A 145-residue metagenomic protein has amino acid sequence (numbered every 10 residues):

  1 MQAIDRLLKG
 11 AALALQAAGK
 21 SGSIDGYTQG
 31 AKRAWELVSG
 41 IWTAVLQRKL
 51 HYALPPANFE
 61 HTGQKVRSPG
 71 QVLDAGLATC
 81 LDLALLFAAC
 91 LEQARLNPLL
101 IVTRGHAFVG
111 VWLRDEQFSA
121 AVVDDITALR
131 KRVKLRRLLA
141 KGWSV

Functional and structural regions predicted by a protein language model:
Q2-L73: Secondary-structure boundary elements
H61, A78-V145: Hydrophobic/aromatic-rich core segments of domains that either
